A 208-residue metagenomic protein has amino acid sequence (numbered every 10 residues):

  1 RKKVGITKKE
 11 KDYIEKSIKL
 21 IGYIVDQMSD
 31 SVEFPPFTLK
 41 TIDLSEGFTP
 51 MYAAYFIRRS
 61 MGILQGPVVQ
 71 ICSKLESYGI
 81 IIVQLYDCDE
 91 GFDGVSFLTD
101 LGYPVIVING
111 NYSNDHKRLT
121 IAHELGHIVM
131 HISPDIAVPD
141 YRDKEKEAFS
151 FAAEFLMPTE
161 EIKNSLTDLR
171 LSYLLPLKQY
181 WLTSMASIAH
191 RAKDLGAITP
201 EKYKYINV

Functional and structural regions predicted by a protein language model:
R1-V208: Active-site hotspot residues in diverse enzymes, especially metal/ion-binding acidic/histidine motifs
